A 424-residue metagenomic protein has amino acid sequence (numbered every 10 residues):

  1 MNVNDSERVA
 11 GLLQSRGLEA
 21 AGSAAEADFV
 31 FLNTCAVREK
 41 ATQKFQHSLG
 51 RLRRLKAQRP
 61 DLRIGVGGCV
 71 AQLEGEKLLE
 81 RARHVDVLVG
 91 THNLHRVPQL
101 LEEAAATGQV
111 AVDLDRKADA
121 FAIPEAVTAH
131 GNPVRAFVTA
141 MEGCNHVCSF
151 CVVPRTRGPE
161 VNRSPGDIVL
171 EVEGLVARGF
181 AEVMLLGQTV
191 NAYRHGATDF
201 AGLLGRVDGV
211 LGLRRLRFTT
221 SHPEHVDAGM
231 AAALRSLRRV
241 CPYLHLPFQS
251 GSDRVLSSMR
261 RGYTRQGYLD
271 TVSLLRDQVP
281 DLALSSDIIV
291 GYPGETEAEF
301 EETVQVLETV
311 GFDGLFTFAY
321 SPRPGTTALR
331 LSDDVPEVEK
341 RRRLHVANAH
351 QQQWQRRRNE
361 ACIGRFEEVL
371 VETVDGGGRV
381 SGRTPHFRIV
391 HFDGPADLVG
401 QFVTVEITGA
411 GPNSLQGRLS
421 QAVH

Functional and structural regions predicted by a protein language model:
M1-A192, G229, L244, Q266-D277 (+3 more regions): Proteins enriched for Cys/Gly/acidic motifs involved in redox and nucleic-acid/cofactor modification
D61-G68, L73, A177-E297, E308: Conserved SAM/AdoMet-binding glycine-rich loop
H95, H146, V183, N191 (+4 more regions): Glycine-centered loop/turn positions within well-structured domains that cap or flank conserved ligand/cofactor-binding
T128-A129, A232-S236, F248, N359-A361 (+2 more regions): Replace "in large, NTP-powered and nucleic-acid-processing enzymes" with "in large, NTP-powered factors and other
G131-V134, C144-H146, V240, S250 (+5 more regions): Short flexible coil/turn linkers enriched for glycine and charged/polar residues that connect secondary-structure
C148, I168, L185, F218 (+7 more regions): Conserved, mostly hydrophobic/aromatic
G187-T189, T220, F248-S250, S286-V290 (+6 more regions): Active-site proximal loops enriched in glycine and acidic residues that flank catalytic Cys/His/Asp and coordinate
A328-H424: Terminal RNA-binding accessory module
